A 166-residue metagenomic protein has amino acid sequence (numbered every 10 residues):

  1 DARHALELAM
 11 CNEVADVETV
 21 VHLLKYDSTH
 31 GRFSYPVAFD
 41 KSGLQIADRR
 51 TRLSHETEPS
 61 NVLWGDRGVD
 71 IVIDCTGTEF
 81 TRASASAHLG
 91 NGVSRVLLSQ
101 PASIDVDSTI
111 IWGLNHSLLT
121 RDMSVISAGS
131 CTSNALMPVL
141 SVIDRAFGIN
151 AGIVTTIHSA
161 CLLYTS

Functional and structural regions predicted by a protein language model:
D1-A160: N-terminal Rossmann-like NAD(P) cofactor-binding subdomain of oxidoreductases, focused on the glycine-rich
Y164-T165: Conserved small/polar residues in nucleotide/adenosyl-binding loops
